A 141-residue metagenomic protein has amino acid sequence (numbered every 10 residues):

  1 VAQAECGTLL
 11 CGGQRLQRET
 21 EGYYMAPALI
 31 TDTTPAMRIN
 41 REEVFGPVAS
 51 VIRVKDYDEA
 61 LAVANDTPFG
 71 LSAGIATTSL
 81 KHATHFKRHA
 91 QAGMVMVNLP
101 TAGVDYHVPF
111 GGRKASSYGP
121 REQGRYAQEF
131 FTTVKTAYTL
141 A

Functional and structural regions predicted by a protein language model:
E5, T20: Short, ordered coil/turn segments that flank beta-strands lining enzyme active or ligand-binding pockets
C6-R15: Short secondary-structure junctions
Q17, Y24-A141: Conserved C-terminal structural/oligomerization subdomain of aldehyde/semialdehyde dehydrogenase
